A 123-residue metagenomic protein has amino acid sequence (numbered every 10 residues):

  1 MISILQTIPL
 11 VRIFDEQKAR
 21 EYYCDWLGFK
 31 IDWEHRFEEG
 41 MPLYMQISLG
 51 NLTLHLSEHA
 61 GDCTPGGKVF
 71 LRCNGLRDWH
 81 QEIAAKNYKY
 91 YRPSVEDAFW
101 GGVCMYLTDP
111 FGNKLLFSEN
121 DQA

Functional and structural regions predicted by a protein language model:
M1-R20, G67-V69, N120-A123: N-terminal beta-strand motif that seeds the catalytic metal site of vicinal oxygen chelate
L10-R12, W33, A98-F99, C104-Y106 (+1 more regions): Short beta->alpha transition motifs characteristic of CBS
L10-T53: Core segments of cupin and vicinal oxygen chelate
D15-Q17, V69-K114: Vicinal oxygen chelate
K30-W33, L56, Y91-S94: A short linear hydrophobic-aromatic micro-motif
E38-L43, C63-P65, A98-V103: Short acidic/glycine-enriched loop/turn segments that link adjacent beta-strands
G50-L54, D62-C63, G75-D78: Short, charged/polar surface micro-motifs in flexible loops or helix N-caps
